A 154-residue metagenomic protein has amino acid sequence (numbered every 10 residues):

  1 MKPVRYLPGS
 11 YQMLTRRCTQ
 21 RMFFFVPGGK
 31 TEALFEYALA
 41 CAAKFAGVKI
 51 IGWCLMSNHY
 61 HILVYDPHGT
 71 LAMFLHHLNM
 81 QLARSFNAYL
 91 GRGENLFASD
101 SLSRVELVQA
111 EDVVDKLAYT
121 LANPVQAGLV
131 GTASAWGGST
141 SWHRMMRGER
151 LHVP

Functional and structural regions predicted by a protein language model:
M1-P154: Short catalytic/metal-binding and nucleic-acid-binding patches
